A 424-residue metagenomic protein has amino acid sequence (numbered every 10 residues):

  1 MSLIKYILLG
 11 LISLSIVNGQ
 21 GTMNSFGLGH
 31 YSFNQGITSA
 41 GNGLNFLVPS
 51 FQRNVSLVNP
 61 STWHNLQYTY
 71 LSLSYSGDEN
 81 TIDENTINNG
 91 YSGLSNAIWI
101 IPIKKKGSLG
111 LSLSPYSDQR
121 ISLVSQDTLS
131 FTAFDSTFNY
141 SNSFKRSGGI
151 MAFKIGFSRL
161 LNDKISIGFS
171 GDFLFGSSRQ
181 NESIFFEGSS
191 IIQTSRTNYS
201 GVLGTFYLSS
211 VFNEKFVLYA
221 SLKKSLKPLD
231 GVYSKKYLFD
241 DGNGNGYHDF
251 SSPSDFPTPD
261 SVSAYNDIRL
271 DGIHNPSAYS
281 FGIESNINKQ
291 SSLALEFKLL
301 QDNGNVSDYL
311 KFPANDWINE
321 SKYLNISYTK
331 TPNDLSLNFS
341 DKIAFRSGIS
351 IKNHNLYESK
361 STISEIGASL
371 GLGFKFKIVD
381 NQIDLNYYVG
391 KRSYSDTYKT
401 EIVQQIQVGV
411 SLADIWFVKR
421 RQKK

Functional and structural regions predicted by a protein language model:
M1-S25, L111: Bacterial Sec-dependent N-terminal signal peptides
Q20-K424: Subset of outer-membrane beta-barrel
